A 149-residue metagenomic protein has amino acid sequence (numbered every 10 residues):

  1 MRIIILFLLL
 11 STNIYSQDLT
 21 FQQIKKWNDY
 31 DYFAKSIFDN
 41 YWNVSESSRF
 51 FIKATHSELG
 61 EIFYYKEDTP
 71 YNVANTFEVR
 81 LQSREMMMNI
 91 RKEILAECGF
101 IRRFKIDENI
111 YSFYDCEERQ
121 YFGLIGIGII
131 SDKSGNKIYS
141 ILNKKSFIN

Functional and structural regions predicted by a protein language model:
R2-S16: Sec-dependent N-terminal signal peptides
Q17, F147-N149: Short, solvent-exposed mixed-charge patches
Q17-P70: N-terminal leader/targeting segments
K53-A54, F63, S112, I130 (+1 more regions): Short linear proline/tyrosine/threonine-rich motifs used for host-factor recruitment and membrane trafficking/assembly
A54-S57, D115-R119: Active-site beta-strand termini and strand-to-loop segments that position acidic
I62-E117: Long, charged/polar, surface-exposed segments that mediate recognition or autoinhibition
C116-I138: Short, exposed beta-strand-loop hairpins at the edges of beta-sheets in extracellular/periplasmic proteins
I141-K144: Contiguous patches in non-transmembrane
